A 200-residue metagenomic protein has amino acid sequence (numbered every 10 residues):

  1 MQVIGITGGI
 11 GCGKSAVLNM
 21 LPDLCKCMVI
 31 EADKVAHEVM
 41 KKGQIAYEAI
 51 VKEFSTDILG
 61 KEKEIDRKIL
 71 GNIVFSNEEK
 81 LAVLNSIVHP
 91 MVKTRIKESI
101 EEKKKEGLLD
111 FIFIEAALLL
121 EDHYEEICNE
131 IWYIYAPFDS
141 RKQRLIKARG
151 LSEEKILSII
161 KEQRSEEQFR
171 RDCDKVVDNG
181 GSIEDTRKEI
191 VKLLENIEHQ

Functional and structural regions predicted by a protein language model:
I6: Hydrophobic anchor at the beta1->P-loop junction of P-loop NTPases
C12: ATP-binding Walker
S15: Walker A/P-loop
C27-M40: Short beta-strand-centered segment that lines the nucleotide-binding/catalytic pocket of NTP-utilizing
H37-L108: ATP-dependent small-molecule kinase phosphotransfer cores that center on conserved nucleotide phosphate-binding segments
I96, E125-E126, K147, L151-Q200: Small-molecule kinase domains that catalyze NTP-dependent phosphoryl transfer to phosphate-bearing small molecules
K97-E106, F111-A148: ATP-dependent NMP and nucleoside kinases share a basic, alpha-helical "lid"
